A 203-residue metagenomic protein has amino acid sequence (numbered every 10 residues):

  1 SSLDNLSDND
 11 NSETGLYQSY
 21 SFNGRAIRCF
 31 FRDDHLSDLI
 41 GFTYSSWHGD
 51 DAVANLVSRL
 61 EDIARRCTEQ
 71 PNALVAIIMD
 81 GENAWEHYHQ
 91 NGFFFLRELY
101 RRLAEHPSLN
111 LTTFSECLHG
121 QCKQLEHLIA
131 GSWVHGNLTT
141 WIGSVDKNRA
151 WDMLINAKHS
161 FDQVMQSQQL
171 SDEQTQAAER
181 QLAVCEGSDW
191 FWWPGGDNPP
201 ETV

Functional and structural regions predicted by a protein language model:
S1-D8: His/Asp/Glu-enriched short active-site or ligand-binding loop at hydrolase and phosphoryl-transfer sites
D10-L39, Y44-V203: Active-site and substrate-binding clefts of carbohydrate-active enzymes
